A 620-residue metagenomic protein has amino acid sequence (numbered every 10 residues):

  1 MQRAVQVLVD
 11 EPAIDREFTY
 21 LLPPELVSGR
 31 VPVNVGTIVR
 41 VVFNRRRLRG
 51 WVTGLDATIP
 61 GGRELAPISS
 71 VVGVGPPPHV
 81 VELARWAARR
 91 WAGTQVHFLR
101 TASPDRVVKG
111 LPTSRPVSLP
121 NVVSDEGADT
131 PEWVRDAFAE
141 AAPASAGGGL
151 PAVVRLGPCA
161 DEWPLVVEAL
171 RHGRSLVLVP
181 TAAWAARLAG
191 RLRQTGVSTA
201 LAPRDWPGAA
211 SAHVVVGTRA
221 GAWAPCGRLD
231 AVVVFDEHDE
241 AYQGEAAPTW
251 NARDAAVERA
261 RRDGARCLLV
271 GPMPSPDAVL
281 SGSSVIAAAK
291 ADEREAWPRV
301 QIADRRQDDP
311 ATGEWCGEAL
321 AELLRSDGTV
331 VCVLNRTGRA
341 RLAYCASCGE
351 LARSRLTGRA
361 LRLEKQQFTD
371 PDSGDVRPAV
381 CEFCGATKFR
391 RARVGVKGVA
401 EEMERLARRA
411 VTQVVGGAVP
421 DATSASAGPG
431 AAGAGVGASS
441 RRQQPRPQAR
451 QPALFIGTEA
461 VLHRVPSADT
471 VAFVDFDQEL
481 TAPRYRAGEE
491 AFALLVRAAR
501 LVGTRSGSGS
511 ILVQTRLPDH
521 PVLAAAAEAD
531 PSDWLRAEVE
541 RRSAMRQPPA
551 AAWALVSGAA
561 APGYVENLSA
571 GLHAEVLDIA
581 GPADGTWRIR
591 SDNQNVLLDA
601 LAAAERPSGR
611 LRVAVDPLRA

Functional and structural regions predicted by a protein language model:
M1, R362-K365, I579-G585: Short, ordered beta-strand-loop transition motifs
M1-A303, R325, C348, A427-G430 (+6 more regions): Accessory, non-ATPase domains that flank or precede helicase/AAA+ motor cores in DNA-metabolism machines
V35-I38, E318-G328, E350, E402 (+2 more regions): C-terminal helicase module of SF1/SF2 nucleic-acid helicases/translocases
L178, A392, V513-Q514: Active-site-adjacent beta-strand anchor residues
A183, A220-A222, E237-D239, R336-R339 (+3 more regions): Short glycine-rich anion-binding loops that position phosphate/pyrophosphate groups of nucleotides and phosphorylated
D239-T249, Q307-D309, K388-A392, T481-E489: Flexible beta-alpha connector loops of hexameric P-loop NTPases
Q301-G313: C-terminal boundary of histidine-terminating zinc-finger modules
T312, C316-R405: Cys/His-rich short segments
